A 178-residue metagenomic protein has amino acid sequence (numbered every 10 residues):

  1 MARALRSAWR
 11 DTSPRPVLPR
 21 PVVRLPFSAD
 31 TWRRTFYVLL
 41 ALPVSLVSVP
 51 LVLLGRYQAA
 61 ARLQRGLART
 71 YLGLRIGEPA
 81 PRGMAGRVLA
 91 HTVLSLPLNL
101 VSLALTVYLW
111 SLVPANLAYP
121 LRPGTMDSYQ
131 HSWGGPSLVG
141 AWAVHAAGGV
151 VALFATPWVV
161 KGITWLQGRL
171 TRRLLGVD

Functional and structural regions predicted by a protein language model:
R3-A4, D11, F154-D178: Cytosolic/matrix-facing juxtamembrane and C-terminal tails of multi-pass cellular membrane proteins
R3-G55, Q130-A143: Long, highly hydrophobic alpha-helical transmembrane signal-anchor segments
A41-R69, L153-W158: Hydrophobic alpha-helical membrane-embedded segments
R69, G73, H91, G168-G176: Short amphipathic alpha-helical coupling elements at transmembrane boundaries
L72-L96, D127-P136: Short membrane-interface loop/juxtamembrane segments of multi-pass integral membrane proteins
G83-G86, W133-P157: Pore-lining and gate-forming transmembrane alpha-helices of multi-pass membrane transport proteins
V93-L117: Hydrophobic alpha-helical membrane-insertion segments
S111-H145: Membrane interfacial helix motifs at helix-loop boundaries and amphipathic/re-entrant anchors
